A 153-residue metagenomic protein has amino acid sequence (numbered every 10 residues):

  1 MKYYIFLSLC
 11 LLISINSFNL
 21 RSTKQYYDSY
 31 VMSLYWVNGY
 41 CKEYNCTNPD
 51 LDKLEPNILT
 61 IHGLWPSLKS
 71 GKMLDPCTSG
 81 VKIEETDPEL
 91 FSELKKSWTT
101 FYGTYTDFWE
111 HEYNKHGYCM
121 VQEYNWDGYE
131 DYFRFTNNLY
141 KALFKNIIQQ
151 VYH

Functional and structural regions predicted by a protein language model:
M1, D52-K53, N57, D127-R134: A signal for specific C-terminal beta-sheet/loop modules enriched in small/flexible residues with GP/PG/PP motifs
M1-K2, Q25-D28, S33, N38 (+2 more regions): Intrinsically disordered, low-complexity segments enriched in small/polar residues
K2-S17: Cleavable N-terminal signal peptides of Sec/SRP-targeted secreted and luminal proteins
L12-I15, S70, C119: N-terminal processing/targeting junctions
N16-N19, N38, N45-N48, N57 (+4 more regions): Detector for Asparagine
N19-T104: Betabetaalpha-Me/HNH-type nuclease active-site subdomain
F91-H153: C-terminal, well-folded lobe of enzymatic/effector domains
